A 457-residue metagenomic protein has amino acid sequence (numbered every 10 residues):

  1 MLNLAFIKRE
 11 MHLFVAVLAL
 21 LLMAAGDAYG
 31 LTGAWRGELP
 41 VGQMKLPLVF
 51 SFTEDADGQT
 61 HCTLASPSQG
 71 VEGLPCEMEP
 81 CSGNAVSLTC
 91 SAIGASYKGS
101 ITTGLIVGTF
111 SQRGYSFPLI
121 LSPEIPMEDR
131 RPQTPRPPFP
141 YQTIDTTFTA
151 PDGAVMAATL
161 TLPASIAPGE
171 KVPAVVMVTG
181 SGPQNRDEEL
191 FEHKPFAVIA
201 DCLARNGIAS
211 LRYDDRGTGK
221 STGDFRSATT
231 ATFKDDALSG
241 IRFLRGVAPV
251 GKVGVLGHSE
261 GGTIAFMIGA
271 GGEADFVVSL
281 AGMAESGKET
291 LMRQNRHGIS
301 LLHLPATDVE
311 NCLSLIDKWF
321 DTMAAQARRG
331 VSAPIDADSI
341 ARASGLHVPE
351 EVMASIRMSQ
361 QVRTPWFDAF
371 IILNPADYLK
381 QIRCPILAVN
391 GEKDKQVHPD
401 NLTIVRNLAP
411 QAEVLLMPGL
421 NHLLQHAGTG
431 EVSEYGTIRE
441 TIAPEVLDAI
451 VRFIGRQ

Functional and structural regions predicted by a protein language model:
Y29-T102, V107-F117, F196: Central antiparallel beta-sheet cores of small beta-barrel/beta-sandwich binding domains
P126-E170: N-terminal cap/lid segment of alpha/beta-hydrolase-fold proteins
E170-S181: Short beta-strand element of the alpha/beta-hydrolase
E189-S210: Short amphipathic alpha-helix adjacent to the substrate-entry channel of hydrolases
S227-V247: Alpha/beta-hydrolase active-site loop
G240-L304: Primarily recognizes the serine-hydrolase "nucleophile elbow" in alpha/beta-hydrolase and SGNH/GDSL folds
L280-D377: Accessory cap/linker subdomain of secreted extracellular hydrolases
I382, A388-N390: Short beta-strand/loop motif that positions the catalytic acidic residue of the alpha/beta-hydrolase fold
